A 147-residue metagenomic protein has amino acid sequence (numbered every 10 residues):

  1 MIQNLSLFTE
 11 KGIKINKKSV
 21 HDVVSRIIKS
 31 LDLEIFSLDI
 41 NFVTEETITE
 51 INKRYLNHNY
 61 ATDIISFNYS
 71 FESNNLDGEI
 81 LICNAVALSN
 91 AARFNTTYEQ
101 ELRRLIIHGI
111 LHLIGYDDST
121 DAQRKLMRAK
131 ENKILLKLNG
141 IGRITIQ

Functional and structural regions predicted by a protein language model:
M1-R103, I114-Q147: An acidic/histidine-cluster motif and surrounding catalytic segment that typifies divalent-metal-assisted enzyme active
L111: Conserved ATP-binding N-box helix of the HATPase_c
